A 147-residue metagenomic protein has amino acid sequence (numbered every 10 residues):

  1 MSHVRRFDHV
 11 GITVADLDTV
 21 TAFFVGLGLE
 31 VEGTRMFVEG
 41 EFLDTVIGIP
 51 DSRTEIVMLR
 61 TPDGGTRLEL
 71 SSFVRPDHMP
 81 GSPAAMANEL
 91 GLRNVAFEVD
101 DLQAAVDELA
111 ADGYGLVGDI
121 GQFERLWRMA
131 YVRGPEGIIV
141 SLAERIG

Functional and structural regions predicted by a protein language model:
M1-T21, L27-G33, G91-F97, I146-G147: N-terminal beta-strand motif that seeds the catalytic metal site of vicinal oxygen chelate
F7-A15, E55-V74, G81-L109, R128-R133 (+1 more regions): Vicinal oxygen chelate
T13-G65, A104, A111, A130: Core segments of cupin and vicinal oxygen chelate
G40-T45, H78-G81, F123: A cross-kingdom feature marking solvent-exposed beta-strand/loop segments within repeated, beta-rich binding/scaffold
S72-P76, E144-G147: Acetyl-CoA-dependent GNAT
